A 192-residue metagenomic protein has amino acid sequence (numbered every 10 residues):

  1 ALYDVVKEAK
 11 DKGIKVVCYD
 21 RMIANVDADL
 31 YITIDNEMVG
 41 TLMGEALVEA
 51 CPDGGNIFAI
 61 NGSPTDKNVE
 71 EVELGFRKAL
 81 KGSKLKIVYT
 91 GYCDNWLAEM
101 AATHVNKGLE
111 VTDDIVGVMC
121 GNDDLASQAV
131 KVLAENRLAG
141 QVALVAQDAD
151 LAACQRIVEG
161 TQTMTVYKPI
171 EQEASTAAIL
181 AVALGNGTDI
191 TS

Functional and structural regions predicted by a protein language model:
A1-S192: A residue-level marker of the well-folded mature domains of exported/periplasmic proteins
